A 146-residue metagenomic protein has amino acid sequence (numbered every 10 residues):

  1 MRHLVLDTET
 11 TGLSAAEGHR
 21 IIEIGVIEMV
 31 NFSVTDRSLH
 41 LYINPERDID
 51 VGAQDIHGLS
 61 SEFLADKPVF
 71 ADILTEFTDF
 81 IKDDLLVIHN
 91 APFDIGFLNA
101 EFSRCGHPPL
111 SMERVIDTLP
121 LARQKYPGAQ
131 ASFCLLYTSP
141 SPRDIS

Functional and structural regions predicted by a protein language model:
M1-F32: Entry/capping segment at the start of metal-dependent catalytic domains with acidic active-site entry clusters
H3-V5, S38-H40, V115: Conserved beta-strand scaffold positions in the cores of enzyme catalytic domains, especially in NTP/NDP-utilizing
T10-G12, P120, D144: Short, glycine/acidic-enriched loop or turn micro-motifs at the edges of active sites
I27-E46: Short glycine-rich, Thr/Ser-proximal phosphate-binding strand/loop in the N-terminal lobe of ATP-dependent enzymes
D48-V51, S132-F133: Short, glycine/polar-rich helix-capping loops at beta-to-alpha or helix-loop-helix junctions that flank or form
I56-G128: Conserved DEDDh/DEDDy metal-dependent 3′-5′ exonuclease domain
Y126-L136: A structural motif
Y137-S146: Single conserved hydrophobic/aromatic residue that forms the stacking wall/gate of nucleotide- or nucleobase-binding
